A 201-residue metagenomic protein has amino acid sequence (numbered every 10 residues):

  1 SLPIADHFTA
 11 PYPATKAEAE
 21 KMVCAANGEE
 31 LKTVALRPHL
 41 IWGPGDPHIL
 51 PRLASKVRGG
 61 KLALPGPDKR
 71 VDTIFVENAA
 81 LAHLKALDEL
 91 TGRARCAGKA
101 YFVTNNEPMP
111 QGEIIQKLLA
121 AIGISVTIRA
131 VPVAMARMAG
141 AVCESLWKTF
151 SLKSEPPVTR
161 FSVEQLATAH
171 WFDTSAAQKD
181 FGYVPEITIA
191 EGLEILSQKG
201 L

Functional and structural regions predicted by a protein language model:
H7-R37: Active-site Tyr-X1-5-Lys
A14, E18-A19, D46-R52, G66-E89 (+1 more regions): Substrate-positioning beta->alpha
A14, I74-E77, M109, F172 (+1 more regions): Residue-level signal for the nucleotide or nucleotide-sugar donor/cofactor binding architecture
H39, P44: Proline-glycine-enriched beta-turn/loop adjacent to the NAD(P) cofactor-binding site in Rossmann-like oxidoreductases
R52-T73, T127-H170: Alpha-helical membrane-targeting segments
A79, H83, V103, I114 (+2 more regions): Non-catalytic, hydrophobic alpha-helical segments
E89-P156, T174, E194-I195: Mid/C-terminal beta-alpha module of Rossmann-like enzyme folds, strongest in SDR-family dehydrogenases/epimerases
F172-D180, V184-L201: Amphipathic terminal alpha-helices
